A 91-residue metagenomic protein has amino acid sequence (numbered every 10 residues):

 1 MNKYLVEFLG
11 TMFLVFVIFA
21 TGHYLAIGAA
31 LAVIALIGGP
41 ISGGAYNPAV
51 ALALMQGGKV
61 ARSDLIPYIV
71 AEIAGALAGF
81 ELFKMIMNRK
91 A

Functional and structural regions predicted by a protein language model:
M1-A91: Membrane-interface helix-loop junctions and terminal tails of multi-pass membrane proteins
